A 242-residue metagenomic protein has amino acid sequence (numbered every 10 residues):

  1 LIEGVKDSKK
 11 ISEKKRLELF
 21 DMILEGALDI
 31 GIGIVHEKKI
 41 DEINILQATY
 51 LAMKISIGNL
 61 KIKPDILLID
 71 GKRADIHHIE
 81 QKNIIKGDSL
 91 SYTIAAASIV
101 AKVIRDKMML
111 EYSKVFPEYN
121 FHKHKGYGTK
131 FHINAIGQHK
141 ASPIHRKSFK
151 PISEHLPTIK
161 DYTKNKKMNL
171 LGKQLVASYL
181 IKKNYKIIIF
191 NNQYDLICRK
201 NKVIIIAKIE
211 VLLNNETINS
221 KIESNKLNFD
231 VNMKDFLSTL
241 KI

Functional and structural regions predicted by a protein language model:
L1-N184, Y194-N201, L227: RNase H-like, Mg2+-dependent phosphodiesterase core, and more generally RNA phosphate-backbone-engaging helix-loop
K183-F190, V203, E210-I242: Catalytic cores of nucleic-acid endonucleases
C198, A207-I209: Residue-level recognition of alpha-helix boundary/capping or hinge positions
